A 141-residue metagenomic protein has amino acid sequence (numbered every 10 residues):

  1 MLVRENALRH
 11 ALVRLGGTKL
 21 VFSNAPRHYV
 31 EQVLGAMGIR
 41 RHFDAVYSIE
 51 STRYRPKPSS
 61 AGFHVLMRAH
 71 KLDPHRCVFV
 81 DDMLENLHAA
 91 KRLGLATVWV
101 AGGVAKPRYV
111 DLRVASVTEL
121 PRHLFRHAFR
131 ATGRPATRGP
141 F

Functional and structural regions predicted by a protein language model:
M1-V21, R27, E31, S60: Short, acidic loop-to-helix structural element flanking the phosphoryl-transfer center in phosphate-processing enzymes
V13, P26-R27, Q32-F141: Asp-based, Mg2+/Mn2+-dependent phosphohydrolase catalytic module
